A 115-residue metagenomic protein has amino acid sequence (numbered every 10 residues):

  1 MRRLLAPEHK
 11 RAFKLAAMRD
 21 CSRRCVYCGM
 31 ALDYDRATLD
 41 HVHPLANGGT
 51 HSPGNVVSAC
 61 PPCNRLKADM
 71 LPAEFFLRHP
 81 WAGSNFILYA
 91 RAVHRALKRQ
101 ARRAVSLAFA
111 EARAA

Functional and structural regions predicted by a protein language model:
M1-R24, R91-K98: Short, charged surface segments at domain edges that flank catalytic/cofactor-binding sites
R23, A37, S58: Cys/His-enriched microdomains
V26-Y27, P62: Short, cysteine/histidine-rich loop/knuckle motifs that typically chelate Zn2+
Y34-D35, L66-D69: Short, non-ligating residues that shape and space the ligands of small metal-coordination modules and catalytic
T38-V42: Histidine-centered catalytic micro-motifs used for acid/base chemistry in nuclease and nucleotide-processing active
G48-L66: Short beta-strand-alpha-helix junction that forms the catalytic/metal-binding core of metal-dependent nuclease domains
L77-G83: Catalytic-site neighborhood detector that most strongly recognizes the C-terminal catalytic loop/helix of tyrosine
S84-A115: Short flanking/linker segments adjacent to small metal-binding domains or redox-active Cys/His motifs
